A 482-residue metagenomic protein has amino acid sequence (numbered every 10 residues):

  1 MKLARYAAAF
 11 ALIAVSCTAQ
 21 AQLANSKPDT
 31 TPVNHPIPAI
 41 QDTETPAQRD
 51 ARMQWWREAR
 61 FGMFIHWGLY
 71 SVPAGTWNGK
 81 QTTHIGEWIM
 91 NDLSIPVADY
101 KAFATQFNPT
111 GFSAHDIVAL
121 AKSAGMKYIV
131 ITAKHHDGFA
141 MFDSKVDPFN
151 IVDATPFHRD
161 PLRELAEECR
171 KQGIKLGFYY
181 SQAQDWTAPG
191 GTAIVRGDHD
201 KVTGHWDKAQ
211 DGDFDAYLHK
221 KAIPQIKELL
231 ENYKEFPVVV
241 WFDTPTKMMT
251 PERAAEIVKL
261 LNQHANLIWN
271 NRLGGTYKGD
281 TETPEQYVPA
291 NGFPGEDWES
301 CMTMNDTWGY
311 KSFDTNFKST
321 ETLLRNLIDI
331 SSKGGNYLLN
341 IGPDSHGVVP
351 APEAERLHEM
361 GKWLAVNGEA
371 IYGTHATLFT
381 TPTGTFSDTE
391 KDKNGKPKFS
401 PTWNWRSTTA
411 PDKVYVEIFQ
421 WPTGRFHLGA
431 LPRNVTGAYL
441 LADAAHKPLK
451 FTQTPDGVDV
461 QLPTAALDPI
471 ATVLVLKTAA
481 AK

Functional and structural regions predicted by a protein language model:
M1-R5, A121: Positively charged n-region of N-terminal signal peptides that target proteins for export
A7-S16: Bacterial N-terminal signal peptides
C17-A21: Sec/Tat signal peptide C-region and signal peptidase I cleavage site
Q22-K482: Mature catalytic domains of secreted/periplasmic carbohydrate-active enzymes
